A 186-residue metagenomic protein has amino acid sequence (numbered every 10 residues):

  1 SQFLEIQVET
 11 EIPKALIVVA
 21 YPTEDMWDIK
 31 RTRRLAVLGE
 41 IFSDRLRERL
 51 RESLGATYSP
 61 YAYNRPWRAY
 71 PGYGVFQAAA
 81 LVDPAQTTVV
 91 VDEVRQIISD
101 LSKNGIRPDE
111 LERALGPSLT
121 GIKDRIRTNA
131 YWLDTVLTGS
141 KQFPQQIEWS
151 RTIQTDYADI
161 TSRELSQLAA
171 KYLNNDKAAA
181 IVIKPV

Functional and structural regions predicted by a protein language model:
S1-I6, P22, Y61-R65, L165-Q167: Glycine-rich, charged/polar anion/phosphate-binding loops that engage phosphate groups from diverse ligands
S1-R45: His/Glu-based metal-binding/catalytic segments typifying zinc-dependent metallopeptidases
Q7-E11, W67-Y70, Y172: Replace "in large, NTP-powered and nucleic-acid-processing enzymes" with "in large, NTP-powered factors and other
K14-D25, R51-A158, K177-P185: M16 family metallopeptidases and their MPP-like homologs
L46, T161-E164: Helical mechanochemical/support elements of P-loop NTPase systems and associated helical scaffolds
S162, A170-L173: Proteostasis/folding factors centered on peptidyl-prolyl cis-trans isomerases
